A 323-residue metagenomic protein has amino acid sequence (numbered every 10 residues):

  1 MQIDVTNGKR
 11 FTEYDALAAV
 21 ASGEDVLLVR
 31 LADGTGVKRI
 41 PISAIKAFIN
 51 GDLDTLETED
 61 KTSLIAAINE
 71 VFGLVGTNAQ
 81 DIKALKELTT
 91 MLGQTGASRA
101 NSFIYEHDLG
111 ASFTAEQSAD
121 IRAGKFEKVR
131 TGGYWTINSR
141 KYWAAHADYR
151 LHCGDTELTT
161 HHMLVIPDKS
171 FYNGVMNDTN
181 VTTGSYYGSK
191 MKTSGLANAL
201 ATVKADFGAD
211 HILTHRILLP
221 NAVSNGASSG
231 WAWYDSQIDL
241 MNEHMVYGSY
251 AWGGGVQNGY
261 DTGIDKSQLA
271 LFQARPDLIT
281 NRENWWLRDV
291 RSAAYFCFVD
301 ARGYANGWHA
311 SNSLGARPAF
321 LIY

Functional and structural regions predicted by a protein language model:
M1-L92: Fibrous stalk/shaft segments of extracellular and virion attachment machinery
E87-Y323: Collagenous Gly-X-Y triple-helix signature in extracellular proteins
